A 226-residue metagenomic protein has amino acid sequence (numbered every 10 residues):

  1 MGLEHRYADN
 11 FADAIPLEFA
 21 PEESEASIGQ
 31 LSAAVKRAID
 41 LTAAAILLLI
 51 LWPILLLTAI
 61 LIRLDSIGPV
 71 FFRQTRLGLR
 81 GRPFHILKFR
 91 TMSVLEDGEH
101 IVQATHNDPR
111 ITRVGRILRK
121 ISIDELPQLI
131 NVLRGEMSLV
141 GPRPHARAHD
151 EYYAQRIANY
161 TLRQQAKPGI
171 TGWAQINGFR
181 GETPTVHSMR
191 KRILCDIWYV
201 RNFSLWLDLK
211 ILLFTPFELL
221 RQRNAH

Functional and structural regions predicted by a protein language model:
M1-L49, T161, Y199, L220 (+1 more regions): N-terminal hydrophobic signal-anchor/signal peptide
E4, A8-I15, F72-R110, T171-R192: Short, glycine-rich, amphipathic interfacial segments at transmembrane boundaries or analogous
S24-F72, I211-F214: Transmembrane helix and adjacent juxtamembrane "hinge" segments in multi-pass inner-membrane proteins
L31, N159-H226: C-terminal terminal-structure detector
L31, V35, I39, R73 (+6 more regions): Alpha-helical membrane-protein architecture signal
R63-R80, N224-H226: Membrane-interface alpha-helices
T105-K167, I211-L219: A short, structured surface patch at a secondary-structure boundary
